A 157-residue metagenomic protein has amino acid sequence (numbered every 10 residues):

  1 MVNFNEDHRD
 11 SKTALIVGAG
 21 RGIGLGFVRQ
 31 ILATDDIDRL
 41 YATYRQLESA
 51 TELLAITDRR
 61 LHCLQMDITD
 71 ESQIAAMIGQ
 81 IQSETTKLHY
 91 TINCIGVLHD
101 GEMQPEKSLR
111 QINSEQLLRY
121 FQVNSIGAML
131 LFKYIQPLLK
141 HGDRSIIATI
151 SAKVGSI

Functional and structural regions predicted by a protein language model:
A14-A19: Conserved N-terminal Rossmann-fold NAD(P)-binding element of oxidoreductases
G20, G24-R29: N-terminal Rossmann NAD(P)H-binding glycine-rich loop of SDR-like oxidoreductase domains
L32-E52: Conserved glycine-rich Rossmann-like NAD(P)H-binding loop of the short-chain dehydrogenase/reductase
I56-S72: Rossmann-fold cofactor-recognition segment
T69-K87: Conserved Rossmann-fold cofactor-binding substructure of NAD(P)-dependent oxidoreductases
I92, L131-I135, L139: Hydrophobic positions on the long internal alpha-helix of Rossmann-like NAD(P)-dependent oxidoreductase domains
V97-G101, P105-Q122, K140-I157: Catalytic loop of short-chain dehydrogenase/reductase
